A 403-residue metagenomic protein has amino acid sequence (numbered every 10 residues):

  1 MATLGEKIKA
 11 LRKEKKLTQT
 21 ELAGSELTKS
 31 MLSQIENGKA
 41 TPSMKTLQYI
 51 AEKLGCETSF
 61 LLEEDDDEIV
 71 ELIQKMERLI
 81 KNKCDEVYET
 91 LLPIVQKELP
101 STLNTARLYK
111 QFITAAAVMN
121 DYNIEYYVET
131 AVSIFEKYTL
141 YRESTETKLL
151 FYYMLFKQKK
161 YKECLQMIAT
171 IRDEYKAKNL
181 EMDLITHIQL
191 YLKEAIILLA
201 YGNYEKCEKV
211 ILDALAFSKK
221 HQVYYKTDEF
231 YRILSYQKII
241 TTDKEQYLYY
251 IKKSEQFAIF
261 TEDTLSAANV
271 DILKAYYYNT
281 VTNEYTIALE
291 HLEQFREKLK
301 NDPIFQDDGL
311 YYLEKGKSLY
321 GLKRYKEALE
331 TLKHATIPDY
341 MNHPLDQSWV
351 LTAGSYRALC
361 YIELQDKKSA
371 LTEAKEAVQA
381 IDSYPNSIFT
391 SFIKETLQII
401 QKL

Functional and structural regions predicted by a protein language model:
M1-E14: A short, Lys/Arg-rich alpha-helix, primarily the initiator
K15-I35: Short alpha-helical DNA-recognition segment
K45-F60, I399: DNA major-groove recognition helix of helix-turn-helix/homeodomain DNA-binding modules
G55-E71: Short C-terminal boundary/hinge segments that cap the last helix of small helical domains
E71-K81, R107-D121, E146-K160, I188-Y201 (+5 more regions): Tandem amphipathic alpha-helical repeat scaffolds
L79-P93, A117-T130, K159-E174, Y201-D213 (+4 more regions): Helix-turn-helix repeat elements of alpha-solenoid scaffolds
L92-K97, V128-T139, A169-L180, L212-V223 (+4 more regions): Amphipathic alpha-helical segments of tetratricopeptide repeats
S101-A106, T139-L149, L180-Q189, H221-F230 (+4 more regions): Alpha-solenoid helical repeat architecture
